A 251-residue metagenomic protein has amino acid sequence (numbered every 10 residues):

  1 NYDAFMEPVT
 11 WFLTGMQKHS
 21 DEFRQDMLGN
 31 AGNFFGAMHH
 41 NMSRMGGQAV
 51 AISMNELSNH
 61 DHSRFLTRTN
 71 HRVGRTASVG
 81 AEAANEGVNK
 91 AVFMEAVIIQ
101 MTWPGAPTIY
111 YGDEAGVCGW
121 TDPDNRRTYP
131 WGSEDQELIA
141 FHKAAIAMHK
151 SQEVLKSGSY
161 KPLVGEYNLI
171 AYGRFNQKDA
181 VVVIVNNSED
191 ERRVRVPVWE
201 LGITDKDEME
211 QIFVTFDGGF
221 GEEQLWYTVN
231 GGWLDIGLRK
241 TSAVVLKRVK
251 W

Functional and structural regions predicted by a protein language model:
N1-E56, I99, G116-E153, G173-K178 (+1 more regions): Active-site-proximal helices and loops of the catalytic beta/alpha 8
A49-N85: Active-site clefts of carbohydrate-active enzymes
V97-V117: Substrate-binding cleft of secreted/luminal carbohydrate-active enzymes
P107-Y111, E153-S159: Acidic/polar loop patches that form or flank catalytic/metal-binding clefts of enzymes that bind anionic ligands
G158-D179: Surface beta-strand/loop "capping" patches
I184-S188: Asparagine-centered strand-capping/turn motif at beta-strand->loop junctions
E210-G231: Solvent-exposed beta-strand/loop surfaces of large extracellular or lumenal domains
Q224-W251: C-terminal beta-strand-rich structural cap/linker in extracellular carbohydrate-active enzymes
